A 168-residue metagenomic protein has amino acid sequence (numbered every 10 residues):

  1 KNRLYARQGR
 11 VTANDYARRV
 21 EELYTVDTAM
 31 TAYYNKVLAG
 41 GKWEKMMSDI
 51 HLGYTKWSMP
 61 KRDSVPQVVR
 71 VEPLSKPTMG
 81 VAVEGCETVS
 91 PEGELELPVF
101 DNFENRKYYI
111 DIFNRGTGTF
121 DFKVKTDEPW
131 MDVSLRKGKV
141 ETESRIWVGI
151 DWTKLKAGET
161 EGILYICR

Functional and structural regions predicted by a protein language model:
K1-N114: Catalytic domains of carbohydrate-active enzymes that cleave complex glycans
G40-E44, G116-G118, G138, G162: Glycine-centered flexibility motif
F100, G138-V140, L155: Hydrophobic beta-strand core residues of beta-sandwich domains
N105, E143, A157-E161: Extracellular Ig-like/FN3 beta-sandwich strand-entry sites
K107, T119-K123, E161: Exposed beta-strand and adjacent loop surfaces of beta-rich binding modules that mediate intermolecular recognition
I110, V148, K156-R168: A short beta-strand micro-motif common to beta-rich folds, especially ectodomain repeats
R115-W147: Surface-exposed binding patches on compact interaction domains or structured appendages
